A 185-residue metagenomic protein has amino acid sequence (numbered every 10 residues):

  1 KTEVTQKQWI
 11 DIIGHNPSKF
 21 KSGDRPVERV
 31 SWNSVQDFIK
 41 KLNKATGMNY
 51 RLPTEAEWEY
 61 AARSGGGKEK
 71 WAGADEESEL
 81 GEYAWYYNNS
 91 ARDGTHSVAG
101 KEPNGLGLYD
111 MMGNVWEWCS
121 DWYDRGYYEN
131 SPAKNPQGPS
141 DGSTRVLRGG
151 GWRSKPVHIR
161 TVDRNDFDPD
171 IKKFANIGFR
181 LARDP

Functional and structural regions predicted by a protein language model:
K1-G66, N88-Y109, P185: Short aromatic-cysteine micro-motif
W9, W32, W58, W71 (+4 more regions): Signature tryptophan residues that serve as conserved aromatic anchors
F20, V27, W71, Y83-Y86 (+3 more regions): Short clusters of hydrophobic/aromatic residues that line enzyme substrate/ligand-binding pockets
E28, A56-E59, D75-E77, R148-G151: Short, solvent-exposed turn/loop segments enriched in Gly/Ser/Thr/Pro and often Arg
S64, W71-G73: Active-site cradle of extracellular carbohydrate-active enzymes
G67, E76, S90-G94, M111-P185: Surface-exposed recognition segments
